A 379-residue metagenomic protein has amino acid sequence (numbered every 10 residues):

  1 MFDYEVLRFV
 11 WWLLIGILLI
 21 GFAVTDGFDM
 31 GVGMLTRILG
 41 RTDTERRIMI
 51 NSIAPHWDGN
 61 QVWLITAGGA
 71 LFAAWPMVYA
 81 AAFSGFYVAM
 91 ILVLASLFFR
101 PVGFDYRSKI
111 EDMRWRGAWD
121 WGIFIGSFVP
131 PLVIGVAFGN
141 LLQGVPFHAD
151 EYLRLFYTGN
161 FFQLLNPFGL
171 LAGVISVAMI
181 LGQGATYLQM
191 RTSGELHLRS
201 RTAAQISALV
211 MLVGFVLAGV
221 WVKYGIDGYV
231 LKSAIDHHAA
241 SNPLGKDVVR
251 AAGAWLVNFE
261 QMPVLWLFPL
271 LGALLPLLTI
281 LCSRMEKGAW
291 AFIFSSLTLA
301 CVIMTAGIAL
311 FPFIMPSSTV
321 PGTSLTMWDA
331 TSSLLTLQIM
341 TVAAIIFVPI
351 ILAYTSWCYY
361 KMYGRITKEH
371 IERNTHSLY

Functional and structural regions predicted by a protein language model:
M1-G59, I65-G69: N-terminal signal-anchor module of multipass membrane proteins
M1-L13, F72-Y87, L142-L153, N160-P167: Helix-coil boundary and interhelical linker segments in multi-pass alpha-helical membrane proteins
W11-F22, F83-S96, F124-V129, Q163-V177 (+1 more regions): Alpha-helical transmembrane segments
T36-M49, A74-A80, P101-W121, L188-S200 (+2 more regions): Membrane-interfacial helix termini and the short, flexible loops that connect transmembrane helices in multi-pass
H56-P130, L141-H148, S233, F259-E260: Membrane-interface helix-loop-helix modules in multi-pass inner-membrane proteins
K109-S283, K287: Long, contiguous internal "core" modules enriched in hydrophobic/ aromatic residues
K246-R250, S317-L337: Short, membrane-exposed interhelical loops at transmembrane-helix boundaries
T298, G364-Y379: Short, highly charged, low-complexity non-transmembrane loops/tails of multi-pass membrane proteins
